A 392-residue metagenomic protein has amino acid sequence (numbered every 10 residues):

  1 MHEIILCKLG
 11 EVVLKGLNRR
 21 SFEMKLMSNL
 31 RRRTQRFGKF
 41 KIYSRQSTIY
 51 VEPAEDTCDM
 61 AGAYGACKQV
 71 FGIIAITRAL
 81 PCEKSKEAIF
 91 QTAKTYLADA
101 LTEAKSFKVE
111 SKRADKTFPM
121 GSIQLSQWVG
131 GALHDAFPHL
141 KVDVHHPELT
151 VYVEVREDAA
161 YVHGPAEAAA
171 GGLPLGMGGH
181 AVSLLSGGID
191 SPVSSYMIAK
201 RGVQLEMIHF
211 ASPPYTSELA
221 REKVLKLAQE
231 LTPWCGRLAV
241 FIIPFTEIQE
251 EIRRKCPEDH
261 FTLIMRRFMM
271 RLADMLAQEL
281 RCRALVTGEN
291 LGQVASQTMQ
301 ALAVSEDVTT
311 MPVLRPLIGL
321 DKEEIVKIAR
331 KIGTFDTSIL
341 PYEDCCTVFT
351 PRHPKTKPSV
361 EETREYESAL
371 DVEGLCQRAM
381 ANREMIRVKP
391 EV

Functional and structural regions predicted by a protein language model:
M1-V182, P192-L238, D307, K355-V360 (+3 more regions): RNA-binding accessory domains that recognize and position tRNA/RNA substrates
G131-L133, A166, G172-G178, F245 (+4 more regions): Active-site adenylate/phosphate-handling loop in enzymes that bind or generate adenylated species
S183, M207-H209, I242, T287 (+1 more regions): Structural beta-sheet core signal
G188: Conserved G/P- and acidic residue-centered "switch" motifs that form tight phosphate/ATP-binding loops in soluble
A228-R254, Y342-C345: A conserved beta-strand->alpha-helix junction
Q293, P341-F349: Small/polar glycine-rich anion-binding or flexible loop at a beta-alpha turn
G333-P341: A short alpha-helix-loop-beta-strand transition element characteristic of N-terminal alpha/beta dinucleotide-binding
